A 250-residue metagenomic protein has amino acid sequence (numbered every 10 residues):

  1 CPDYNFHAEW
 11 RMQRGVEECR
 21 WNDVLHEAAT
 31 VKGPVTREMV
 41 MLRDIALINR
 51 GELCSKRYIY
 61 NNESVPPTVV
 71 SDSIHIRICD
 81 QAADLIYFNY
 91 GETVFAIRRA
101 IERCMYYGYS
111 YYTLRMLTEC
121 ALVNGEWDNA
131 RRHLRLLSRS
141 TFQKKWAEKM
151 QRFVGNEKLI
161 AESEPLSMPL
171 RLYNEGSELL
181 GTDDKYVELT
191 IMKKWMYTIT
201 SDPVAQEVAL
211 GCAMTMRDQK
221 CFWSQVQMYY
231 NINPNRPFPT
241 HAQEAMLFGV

Functional and structural regions predicted by a protein language model:
D3-G176, L180-G181, L189, Y197-Q219: Soluble catalytic regions of membrane-associated enzymes that act on cell-envelope and secretory-pathway components
L136, Q227-I232: Active/binding-pocket-proximal capping segment
W146-A147, I232-P234: Outer-membrane beta-barrel domain signature
C221-S224: Extended hydrophobic-aromatic, low-complexity segments
N235-P239: Amphipathic alpha-helical substructures
T240-V250: Polybasic, proline/glycine-rich intrinsically disordered low-complexity segments
